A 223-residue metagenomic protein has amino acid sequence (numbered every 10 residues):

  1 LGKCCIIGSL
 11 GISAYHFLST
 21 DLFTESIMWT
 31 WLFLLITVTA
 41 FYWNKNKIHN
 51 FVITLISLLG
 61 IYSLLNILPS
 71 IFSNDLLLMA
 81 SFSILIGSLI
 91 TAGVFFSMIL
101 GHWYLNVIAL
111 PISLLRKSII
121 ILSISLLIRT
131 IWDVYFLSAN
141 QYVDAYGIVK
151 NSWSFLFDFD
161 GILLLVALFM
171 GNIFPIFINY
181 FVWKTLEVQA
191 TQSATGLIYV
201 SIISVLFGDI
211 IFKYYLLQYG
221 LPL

Functional and structural regions predicted by a protein language model:
K3-L64: Long, hydrophobic/aromatic-enriched structural stretches that serve as scaffold segments
Y15, S19, P69, F96 (+3 more regions): Membrane-water interface at transmembrane helix exits
H16-W29, I71-F82, G161-L165, G220-L223: Membrane-helix interface and helix-disruption motif detector
T37-F174: Long, contiguous internal "core" modules enriched in hydrophobic/ aromatic residues
F169-N179, I202-V205: Hydrophobic alpha-helical membrane segments
W183-S204: Interfacial loop-to-transmembrane junctions
D209-L223: Juxtamembrane boundary at the C-terminal end of a transmembrane helix
